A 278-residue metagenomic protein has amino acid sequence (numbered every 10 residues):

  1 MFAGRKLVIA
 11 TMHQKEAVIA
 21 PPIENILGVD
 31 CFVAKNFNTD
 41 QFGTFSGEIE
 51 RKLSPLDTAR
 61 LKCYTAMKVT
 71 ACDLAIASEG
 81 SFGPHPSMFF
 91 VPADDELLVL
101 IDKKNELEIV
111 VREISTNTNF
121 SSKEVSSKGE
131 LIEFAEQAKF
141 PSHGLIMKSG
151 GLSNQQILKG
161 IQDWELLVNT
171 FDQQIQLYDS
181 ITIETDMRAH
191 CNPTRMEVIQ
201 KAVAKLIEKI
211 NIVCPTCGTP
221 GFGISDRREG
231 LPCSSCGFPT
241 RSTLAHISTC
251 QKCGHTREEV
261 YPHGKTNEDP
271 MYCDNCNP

Functional and structural regions predicted by a protein language model:
F2-I23: N-terminal beta1-alpha1 ligand-phosphate binding loop
T11-M12, S78-S81, K103-K104, R112-I114 (+2 more regions): Fold-independent oxyanion-binding glycine-rich loops and adjacent beta-strand/coil segments at enzyme active sites
A20-Q41: N-terminal segment of the mature soluble domain
F37-T58: N-terminal beta-loop-helix "entrance" segment that forms/cooperates in small-molecule cofactor or anionic ligand
K62, M67-D102: N-terminal glycine-rich phosphate/adenylate-binding segment common to multiple enzyme folds
L107-G144: Compact, glycine/acidic-enriched structural inserts
A135-V203, E208-V213: Active-site rim beta-loop-alpha module in soluble metabolic enzymes
K201-P278: Cys/His-rich short segments
